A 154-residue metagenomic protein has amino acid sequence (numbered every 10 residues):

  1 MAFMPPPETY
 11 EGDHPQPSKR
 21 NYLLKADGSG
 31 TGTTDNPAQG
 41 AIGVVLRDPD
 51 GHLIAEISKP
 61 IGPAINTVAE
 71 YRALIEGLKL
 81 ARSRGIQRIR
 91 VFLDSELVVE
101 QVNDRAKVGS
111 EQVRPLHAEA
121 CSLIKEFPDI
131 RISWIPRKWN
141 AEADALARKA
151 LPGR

Functional and structural regions predicted by a protein language model:
M1-F3, P7: Intrinsically disordered, low-complexity N-terminal extensions of nucleic-acid-metabolism proteins
P5, G12-V68, K79-Q87: RNase H-like nuclease fold core
S29-D35, E76-L146: RNase H catalytic domain
A69-E70, W139: Hydrophobic (often cysteine-bearing) scaffold residues that line and stabilize catalytic clefts of nucleotide/cofactor
P152-R154: C-terminal binding/interaction regions
